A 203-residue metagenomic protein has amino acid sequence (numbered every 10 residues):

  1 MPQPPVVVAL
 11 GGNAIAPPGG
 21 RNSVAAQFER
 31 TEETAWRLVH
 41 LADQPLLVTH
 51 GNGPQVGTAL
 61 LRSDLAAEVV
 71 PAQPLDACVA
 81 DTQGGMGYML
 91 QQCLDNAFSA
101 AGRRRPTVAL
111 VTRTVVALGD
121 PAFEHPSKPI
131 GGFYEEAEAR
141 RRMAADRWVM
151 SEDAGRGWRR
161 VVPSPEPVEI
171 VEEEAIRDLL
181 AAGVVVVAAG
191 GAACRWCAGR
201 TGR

Functional and structural regions predicted by a protein language model:
M1-T49, A59-D64, D178-G183: N-terminal glycine-/serine-/threonine-rich phosphate-binding loop
V7-G11, T49-H50, M89, P106-R113 (+1 more regions): Short beta-strand segments
G11-N13, G20, N52-P54, L61 (+2 more regions): Short, ordered loop/turn segments at secondary-structure junctions
I15, V185-R203: Conserved mixed alpha/beta catalytic, RNA-binding, or beta-rich assembly cores of soluble enzyme, regulatory
P18-G20, G57-R62, G119-H125, C197-T201: Short acidic, glycine/serine/threonine-rich loops at helix termini
H50-N52, A198: Histidine-centered active-site/metal-ligand motif
L65-V185: Ligand-binding beta-strand-loop-alpha-helix segment within the catalytic cores of soluble metabolic enzymes
